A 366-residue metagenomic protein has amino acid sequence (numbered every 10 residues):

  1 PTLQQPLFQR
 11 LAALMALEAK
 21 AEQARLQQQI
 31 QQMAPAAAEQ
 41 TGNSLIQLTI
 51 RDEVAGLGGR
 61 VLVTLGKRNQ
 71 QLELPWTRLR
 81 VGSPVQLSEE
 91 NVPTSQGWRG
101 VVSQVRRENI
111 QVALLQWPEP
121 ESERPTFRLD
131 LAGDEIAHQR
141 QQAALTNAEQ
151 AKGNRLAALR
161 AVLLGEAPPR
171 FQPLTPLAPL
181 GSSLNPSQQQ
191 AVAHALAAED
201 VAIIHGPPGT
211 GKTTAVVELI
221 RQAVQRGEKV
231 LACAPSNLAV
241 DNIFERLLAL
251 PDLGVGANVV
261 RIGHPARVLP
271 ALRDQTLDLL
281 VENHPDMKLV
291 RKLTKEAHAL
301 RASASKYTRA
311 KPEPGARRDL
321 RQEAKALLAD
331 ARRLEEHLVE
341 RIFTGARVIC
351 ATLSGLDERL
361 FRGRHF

Functional and structural regions predicted by a protein language model:
P1-V81, Q104: A helicase ATPase "motif cassette" and its flanking acidic/Ser/Thr-rich regulatory loops
Q28-Q31, A151, S183-L184, L196 (+3 more regions): Residue-level marker of regulatory loop/turn positions in helix-turn-helix DNA-binding domains and in histidine
R60, E123-P125, F171-L177, R221 (+2 more regions): Conserved P-loop NTPase motor core of helicases/translocases
E73-A193, G256, I262, A271-A299 (+1 more regions): Pre-ATPase regulatory/linker segments immediately N-terminal to the P-loop/RecA-like helicase/translocase core
S183-L184, V192-V201, A223-Q225: Phosphate-binding P-loop
A198-L219: Walker A/P-loop
